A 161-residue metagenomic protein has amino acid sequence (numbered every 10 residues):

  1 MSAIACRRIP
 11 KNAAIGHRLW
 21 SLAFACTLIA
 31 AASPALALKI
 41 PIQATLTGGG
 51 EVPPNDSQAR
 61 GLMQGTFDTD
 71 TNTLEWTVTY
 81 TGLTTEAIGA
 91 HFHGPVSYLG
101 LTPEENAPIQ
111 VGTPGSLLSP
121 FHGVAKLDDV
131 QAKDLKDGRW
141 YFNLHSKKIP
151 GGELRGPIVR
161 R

Functional and structural regions predicted by a protein language model:
M1-G16: N-terminal secretory signal peptides that target proteins for export/translocation
S2, P34-A90, G94-R161: Metal-centered catalytic cores of metalloenzymes
R18-W20, A132: Short hydrophobic/aromatic segments of transmembrane alpha-helices and their interfaces
W20-A31: Bacterial N-terminal signal peptides
